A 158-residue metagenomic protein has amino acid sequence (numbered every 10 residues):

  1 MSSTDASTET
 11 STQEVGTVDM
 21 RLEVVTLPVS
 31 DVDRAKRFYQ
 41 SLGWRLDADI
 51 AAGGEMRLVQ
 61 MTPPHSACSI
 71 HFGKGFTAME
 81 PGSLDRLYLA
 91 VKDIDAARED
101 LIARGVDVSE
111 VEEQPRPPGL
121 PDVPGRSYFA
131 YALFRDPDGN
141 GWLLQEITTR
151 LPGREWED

Functional and structural regions predicted by a protein language model:
M1-V18, I50, V59, L89 (+1 more regions): Vicinal oxygen chelate
G16-M20, T26-C68, A96, A103: Core segments of cupin and vicinal oxygen chelate
D19-V24, G82-R86, F129: Short, solvent-exposed beta-strand edge segments and adjacent coil->beta transition regions
V29-S30, P64-S66, V91-I94, P137-G139 (+1 more regions): Short loop segments at secondary-structure junctions
P63, F72-K74, E146: Residue-level recognition of conserved beta-strand positions in structured domain cores
P63-H65, F76, E112: Short, small-residue-rich loop/turn micro-motifs
C68-I70, W142: Short beta-strand segments
G73-A96: Helix-adjacent hinge/juxtasegments
